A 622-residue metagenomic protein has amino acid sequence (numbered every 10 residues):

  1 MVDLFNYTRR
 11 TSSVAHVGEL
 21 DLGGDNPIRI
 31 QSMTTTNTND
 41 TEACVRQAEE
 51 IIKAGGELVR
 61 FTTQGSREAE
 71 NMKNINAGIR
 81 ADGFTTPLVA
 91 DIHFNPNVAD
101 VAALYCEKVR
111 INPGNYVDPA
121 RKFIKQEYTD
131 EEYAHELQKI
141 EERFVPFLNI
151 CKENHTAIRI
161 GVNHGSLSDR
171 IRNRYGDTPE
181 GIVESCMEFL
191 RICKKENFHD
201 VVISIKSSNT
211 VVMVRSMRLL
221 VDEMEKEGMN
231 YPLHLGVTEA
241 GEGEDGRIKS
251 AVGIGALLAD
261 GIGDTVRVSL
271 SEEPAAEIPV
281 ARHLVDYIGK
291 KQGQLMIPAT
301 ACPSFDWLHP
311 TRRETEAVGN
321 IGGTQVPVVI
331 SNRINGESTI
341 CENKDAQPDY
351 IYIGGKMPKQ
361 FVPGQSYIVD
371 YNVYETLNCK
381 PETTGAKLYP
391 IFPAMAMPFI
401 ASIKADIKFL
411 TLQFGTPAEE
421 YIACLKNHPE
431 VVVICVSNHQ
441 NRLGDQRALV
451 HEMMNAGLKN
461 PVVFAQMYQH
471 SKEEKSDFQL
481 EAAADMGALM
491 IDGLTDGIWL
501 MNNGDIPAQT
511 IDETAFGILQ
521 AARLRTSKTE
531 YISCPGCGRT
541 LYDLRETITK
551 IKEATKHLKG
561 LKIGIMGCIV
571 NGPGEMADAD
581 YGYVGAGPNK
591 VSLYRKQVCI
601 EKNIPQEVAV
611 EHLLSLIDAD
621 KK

Functional and structural regions predicted by a protein language model:
M1-S32, L148-N154, K290-S338, E553: N-terminal amphipathic alpha-helix/helix-capping segment at the start of soluble metabolic enzymes
D3-L4, G56-E188, G319, V328-L443: Active-site beta->alpha loop and helix N-cap motifs at the rims of alpha/beta catalytic domains
I30, D91, I160, I203 (+5 more regions): Conserved, mostly hydrophobic/aromatic
T38-E50, F94-A99, S250-I254, G336-K344 (+1 more regions): Short, acidic/polar
K53-L58, C106, F198, I262-G263 (+4 more regions): A structural motif
E57-L58, C106-K122, A259-A275, C435 (+2 more regions): Glycine-rich phosphate-binding active-site loops on the catalytic face of alpha/beta enzymes
E127-F144, N149, I171-I321, K404-F409 (+2 more regions): Catalytic alpha/beta core domains of metabolic enzymes, predominantly
P588-V591, V598-K621: Beta-strand/loop-dominated core regions that host nucleotide or nucleotide-derived cofactor-binding catalytic loops
